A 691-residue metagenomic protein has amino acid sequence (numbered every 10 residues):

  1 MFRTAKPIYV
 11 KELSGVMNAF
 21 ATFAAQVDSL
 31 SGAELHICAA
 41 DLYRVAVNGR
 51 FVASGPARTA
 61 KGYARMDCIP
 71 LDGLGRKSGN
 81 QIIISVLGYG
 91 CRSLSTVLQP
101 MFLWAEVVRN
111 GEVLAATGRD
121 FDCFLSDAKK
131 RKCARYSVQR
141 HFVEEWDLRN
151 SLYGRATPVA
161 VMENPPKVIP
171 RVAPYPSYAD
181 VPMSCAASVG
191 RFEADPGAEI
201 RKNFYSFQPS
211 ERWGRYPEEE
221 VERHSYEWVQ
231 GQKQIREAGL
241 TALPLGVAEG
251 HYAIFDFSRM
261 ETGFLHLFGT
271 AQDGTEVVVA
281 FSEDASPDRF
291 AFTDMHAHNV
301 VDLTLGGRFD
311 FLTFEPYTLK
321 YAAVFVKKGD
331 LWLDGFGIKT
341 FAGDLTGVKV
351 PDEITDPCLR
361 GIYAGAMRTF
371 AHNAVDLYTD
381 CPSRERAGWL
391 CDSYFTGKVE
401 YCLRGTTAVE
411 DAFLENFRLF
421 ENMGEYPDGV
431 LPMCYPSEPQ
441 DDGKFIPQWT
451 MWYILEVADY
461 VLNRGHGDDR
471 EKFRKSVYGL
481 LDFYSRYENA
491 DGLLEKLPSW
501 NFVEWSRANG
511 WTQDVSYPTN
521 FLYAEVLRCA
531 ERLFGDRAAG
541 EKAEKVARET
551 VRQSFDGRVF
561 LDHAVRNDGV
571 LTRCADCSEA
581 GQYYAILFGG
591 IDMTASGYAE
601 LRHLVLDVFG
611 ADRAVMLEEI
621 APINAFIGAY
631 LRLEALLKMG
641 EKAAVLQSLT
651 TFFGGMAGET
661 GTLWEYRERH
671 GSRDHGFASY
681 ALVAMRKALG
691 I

Functional and structural regions predicted by a protein language model:
M1-S383, D392, A408-F413, G424-P427 (+3 more regions): Extracellular/oxidizing-compartment recognition motifs
G388-I691: Active-site core of glycosidic bond-cleaving carbohydrate-active enzymes
